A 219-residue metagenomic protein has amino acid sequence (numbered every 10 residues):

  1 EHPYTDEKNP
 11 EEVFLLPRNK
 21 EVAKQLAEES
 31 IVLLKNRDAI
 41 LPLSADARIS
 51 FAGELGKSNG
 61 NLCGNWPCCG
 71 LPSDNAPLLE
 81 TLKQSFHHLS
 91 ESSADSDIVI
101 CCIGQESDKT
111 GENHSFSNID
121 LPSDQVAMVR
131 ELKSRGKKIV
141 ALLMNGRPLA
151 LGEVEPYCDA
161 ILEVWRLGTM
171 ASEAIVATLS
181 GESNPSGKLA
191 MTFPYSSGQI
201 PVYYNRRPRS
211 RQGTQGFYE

Functional and structural regions predicted by a protein language model:
E1: Short, surface-exposed polybasic-aromatic patches that bind anionic ligands, especially phosphate groups
T5-E219: C-terminal non-catalytic regions of proteins with extracellular/luminal or membrane-system context
